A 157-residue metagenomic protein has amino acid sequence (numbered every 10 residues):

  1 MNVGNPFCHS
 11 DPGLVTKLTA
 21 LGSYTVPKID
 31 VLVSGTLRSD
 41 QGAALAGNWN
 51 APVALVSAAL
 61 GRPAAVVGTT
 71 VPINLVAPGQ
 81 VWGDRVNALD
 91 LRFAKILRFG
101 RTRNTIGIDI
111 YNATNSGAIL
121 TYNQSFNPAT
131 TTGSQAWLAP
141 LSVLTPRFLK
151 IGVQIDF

Functional and structural regions predicted by a protein language model:
M1-G47: Gram-negative outer-membrane beta-barrel transporters
V3-H9, V76-Q80, A136-A139: Extracellular loop and loop/strand-boundary signature of outer-membrane beta-barrel proteins
K28-T70, V81-F157: C-terminal beta-signal and adjacent terminal beta-strands/loops of Gram-negative outer-membrane beta-barrel proteins
L75-V76, N127: N-terminal cationic amphipathic segment used for targeting or macromolecule association
